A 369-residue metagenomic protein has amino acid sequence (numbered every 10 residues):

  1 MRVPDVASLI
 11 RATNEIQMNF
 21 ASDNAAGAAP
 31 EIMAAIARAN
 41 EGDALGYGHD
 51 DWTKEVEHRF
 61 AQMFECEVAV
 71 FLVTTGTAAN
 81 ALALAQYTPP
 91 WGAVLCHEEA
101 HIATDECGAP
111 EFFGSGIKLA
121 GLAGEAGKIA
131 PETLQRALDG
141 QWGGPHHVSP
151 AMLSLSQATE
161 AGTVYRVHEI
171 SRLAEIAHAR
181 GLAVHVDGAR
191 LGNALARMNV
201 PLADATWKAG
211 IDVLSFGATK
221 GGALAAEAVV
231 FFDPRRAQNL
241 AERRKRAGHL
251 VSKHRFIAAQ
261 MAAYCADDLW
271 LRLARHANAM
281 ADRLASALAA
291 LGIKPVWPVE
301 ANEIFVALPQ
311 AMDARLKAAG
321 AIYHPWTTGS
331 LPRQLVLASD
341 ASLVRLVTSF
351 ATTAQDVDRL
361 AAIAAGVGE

Functional and structural regions predicted by a protein language model:
S8-A12: N-terminal polybasic/positive-inside topogenic patches
A29-G76, E98-E99, T104, A109: Conserved N-terminal alpha-helix of the aminotransferase class I/II PLP-enzyme fold
Q86-T104: Conserved PLP-anchoring active-site segment centered on the Schiff-base-forming lysine
W91, D282-R283, A287-G366: Conserved C-terminal alpha-helix-loop-beta "cap" of PLP-dependent enzymes that closes/shapes the active-site mouth
S115-A151, L155-E160, V164-R172: PLP-dependent aminotransferase-class I/II
S149-T159, V164, P201-A301: Active-site C-terminal subdomain of aminotransferase-like
Y165-A196: Catalytic PLP-binding core of fold-type I/II PLP enzymes
